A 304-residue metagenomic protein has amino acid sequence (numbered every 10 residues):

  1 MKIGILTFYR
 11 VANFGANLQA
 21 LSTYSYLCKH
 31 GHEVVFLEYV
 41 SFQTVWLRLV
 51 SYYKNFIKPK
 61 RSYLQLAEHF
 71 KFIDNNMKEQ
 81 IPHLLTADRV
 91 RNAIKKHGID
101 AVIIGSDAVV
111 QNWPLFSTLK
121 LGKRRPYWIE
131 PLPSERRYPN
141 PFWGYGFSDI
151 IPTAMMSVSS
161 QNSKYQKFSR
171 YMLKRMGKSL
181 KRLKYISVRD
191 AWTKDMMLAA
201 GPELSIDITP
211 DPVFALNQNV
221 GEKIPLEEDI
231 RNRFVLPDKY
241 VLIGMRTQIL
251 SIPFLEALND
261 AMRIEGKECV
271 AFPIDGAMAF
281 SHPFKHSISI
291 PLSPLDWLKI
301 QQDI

Functional and structural regions predicted by a protein language model:
M1-I304: Active-site anion-handling motifs in enzyme catalytic cores
